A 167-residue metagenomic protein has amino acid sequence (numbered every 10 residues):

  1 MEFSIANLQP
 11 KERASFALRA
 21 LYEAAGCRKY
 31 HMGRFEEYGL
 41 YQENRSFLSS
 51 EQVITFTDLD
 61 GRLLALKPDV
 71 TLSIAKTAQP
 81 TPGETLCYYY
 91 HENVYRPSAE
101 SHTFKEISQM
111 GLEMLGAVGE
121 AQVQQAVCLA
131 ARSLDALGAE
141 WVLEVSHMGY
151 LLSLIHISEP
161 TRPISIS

Functional and structural regions predicted by a protein language model:
E2-N7, R13-A14, A20-L72, K76-S158 (+1 more regions): Extended, charged alpha-beta segments that form solvent-exposed binding/catalytic grooves in nucleic-acid-handling
